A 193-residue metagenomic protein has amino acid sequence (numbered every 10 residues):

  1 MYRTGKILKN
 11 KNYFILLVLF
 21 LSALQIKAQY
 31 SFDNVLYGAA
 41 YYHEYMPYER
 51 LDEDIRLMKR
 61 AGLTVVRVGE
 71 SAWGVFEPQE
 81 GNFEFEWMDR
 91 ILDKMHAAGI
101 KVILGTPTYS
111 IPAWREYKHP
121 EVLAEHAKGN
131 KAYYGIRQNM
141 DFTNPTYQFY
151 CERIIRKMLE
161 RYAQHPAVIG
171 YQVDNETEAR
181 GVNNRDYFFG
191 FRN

Functional and structural regions predicted by a protein language model:
M1-Q29: Bacterial Sec-dependent N-terminal signal peptides
L8-N10, Y41, R137, F191: Intrinsically disordered, low-complexity peptide-like regions
Q29-D52, R56-V65: An acidic-aromatic substrate-binding cleft motif
Q29-Y42, I91-I100, I136: Charged, low-complexity, helix/coiled-coil-prone segments
V35-A39, V66-V68, V102-G105, I169-V173: Hydrophobic faces of well-ordered beta-strands that scaffold small-molecule active sites in alpha/beta enzyme cores
L36-M46, G69-W87, Y133-E152, T177: The substrate-binding groove and active-site-proximal loops of carbohydrate-active enzymes, especially glycoside
D52-K59, T64-K131, R156-L159: Aromatic-lined substrate-binding rim segments of carbohydrate-active enzymes
K128-N193: Polysaccharide-binding and catalytic clefts of secreted carbohydrate-active enzymes
